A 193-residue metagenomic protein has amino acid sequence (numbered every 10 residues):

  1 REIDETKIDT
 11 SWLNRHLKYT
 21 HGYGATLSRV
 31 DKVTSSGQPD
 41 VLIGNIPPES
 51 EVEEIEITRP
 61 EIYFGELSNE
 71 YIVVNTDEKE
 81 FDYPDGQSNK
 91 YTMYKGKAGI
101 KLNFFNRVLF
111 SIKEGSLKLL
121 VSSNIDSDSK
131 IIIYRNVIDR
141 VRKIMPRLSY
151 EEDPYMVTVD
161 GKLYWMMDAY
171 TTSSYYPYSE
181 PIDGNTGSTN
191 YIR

Functional and structural regions predicted by a protein language model:
R1-R193: Soluble extracytoplasmic regions of secretory-pathway and membrane proteins
